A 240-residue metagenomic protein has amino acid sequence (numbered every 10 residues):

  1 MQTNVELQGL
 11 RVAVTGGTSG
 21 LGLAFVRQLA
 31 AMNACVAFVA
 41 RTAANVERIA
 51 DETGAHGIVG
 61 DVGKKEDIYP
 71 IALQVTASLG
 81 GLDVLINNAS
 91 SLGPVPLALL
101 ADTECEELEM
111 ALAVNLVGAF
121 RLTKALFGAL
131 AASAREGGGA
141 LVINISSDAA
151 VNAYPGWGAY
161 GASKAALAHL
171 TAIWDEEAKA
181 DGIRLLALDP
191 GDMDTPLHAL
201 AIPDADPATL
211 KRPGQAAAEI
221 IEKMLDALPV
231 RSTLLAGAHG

Functional and structural regions predicted by a protein language model:
T18-S19: Conserved glycine-rich cofactor-binding loop
M32-R48: Conserved glycine-rich Rossmann-like NAD(P)H-binding loop of the short-chain dehydrogenase/reductase
N88-P96: Conserved NAD(P)H cofactor-binding loop of Rossmann-fold oxidoreductase domains
P96-L100, E104-E109: Substrate-binding pocket helix/loop in short-chain dehydrogenase/reductase
T123, S163: Active-site helix of classical SDR
S147: Residue(s) in the substrate-gating loop at a strand-loop-helix junction that position the organic substrate next
D181-I183, A187-L188, T195, P203-G240: C-terminal helical subdomain
